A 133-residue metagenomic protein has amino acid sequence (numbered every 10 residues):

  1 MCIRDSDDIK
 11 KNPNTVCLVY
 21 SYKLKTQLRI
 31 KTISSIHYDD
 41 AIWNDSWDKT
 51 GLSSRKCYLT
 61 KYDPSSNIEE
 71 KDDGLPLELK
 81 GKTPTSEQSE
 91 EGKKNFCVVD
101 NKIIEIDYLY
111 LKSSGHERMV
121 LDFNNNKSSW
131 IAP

Functional and structural regions predicted by a protein language model:
M1-I3: Short, small-residue-biased leader/transition segments that mark boundaries at the very start of proteins
D5-D7: Short N-terminal edge-element motif at the start of the domain
P13-Y20: Short conserved beta-strand and strand-loop elements enriched in small hydrophobics with frequent Asp/Gly
Q27-P133: Charged, gly/pro-rich active-site loop segments
